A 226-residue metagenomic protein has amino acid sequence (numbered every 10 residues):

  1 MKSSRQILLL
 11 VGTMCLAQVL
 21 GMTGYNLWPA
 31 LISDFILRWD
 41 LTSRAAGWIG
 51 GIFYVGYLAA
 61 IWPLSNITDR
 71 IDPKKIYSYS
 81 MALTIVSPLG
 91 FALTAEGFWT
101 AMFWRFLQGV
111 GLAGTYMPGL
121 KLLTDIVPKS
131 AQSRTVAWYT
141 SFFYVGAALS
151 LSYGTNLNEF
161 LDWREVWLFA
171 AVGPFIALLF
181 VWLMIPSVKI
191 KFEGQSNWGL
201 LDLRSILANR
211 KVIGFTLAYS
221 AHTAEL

Functional and structural regions predicted by a protein language model:
M1-S4, S187-T216: Juxtamembrane intracellular "pre-TM" segments in multi-pass secondary transporters
L10-L41: Extracytoplasmic
N26, Y54-W62, A147-A148: Residue-level signature of mid-helix packing/kink "hotspots" within the transmembrane helices of 12-pass Major
L31-A59: Extracellular/periplasmic helix-loop-helix junction of adjacent transmembrane segments in MFS-like secondary
A59-E96: Conserved MFS/SLC helix-loop-helix module at the cytosolic interface between two early adjacent transmembrane helices
G97-W104, G214-F215: Short hydrophobic/alpha-helical segments at membrane-entry points of transmembrane helices in Major Facilitator
W104-F142: Cytoplasmic helix-loop-helix junction between adjacent transmembrane helices in 12-TM secondary transporters
W138-I185: Helix-loop-helix hairpin linking two adjacent transmembrane segments in secondary transporters
